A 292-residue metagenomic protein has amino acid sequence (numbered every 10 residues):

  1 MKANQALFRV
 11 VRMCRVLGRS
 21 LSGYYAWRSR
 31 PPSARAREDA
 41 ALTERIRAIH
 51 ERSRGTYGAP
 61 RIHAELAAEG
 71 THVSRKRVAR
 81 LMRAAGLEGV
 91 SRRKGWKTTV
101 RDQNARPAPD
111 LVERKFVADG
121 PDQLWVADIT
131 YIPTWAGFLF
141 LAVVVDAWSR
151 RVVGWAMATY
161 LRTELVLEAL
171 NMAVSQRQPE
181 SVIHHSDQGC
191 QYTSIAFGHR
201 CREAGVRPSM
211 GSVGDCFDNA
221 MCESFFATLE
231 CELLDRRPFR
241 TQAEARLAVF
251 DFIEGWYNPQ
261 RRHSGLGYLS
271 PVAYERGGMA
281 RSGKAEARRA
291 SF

Functional and structural regions predicted by a protein language model:
M1-F292: Charged DNA-binding/catalytic regions of mobile-element recombinases
